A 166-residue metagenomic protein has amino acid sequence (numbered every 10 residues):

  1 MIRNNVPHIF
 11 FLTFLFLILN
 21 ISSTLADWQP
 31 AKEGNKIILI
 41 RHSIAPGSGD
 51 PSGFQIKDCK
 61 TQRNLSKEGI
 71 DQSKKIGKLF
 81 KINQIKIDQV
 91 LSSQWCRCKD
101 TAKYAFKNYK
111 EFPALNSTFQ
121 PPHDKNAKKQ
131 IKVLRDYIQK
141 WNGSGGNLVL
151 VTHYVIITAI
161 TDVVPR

Functional and structural regions predicted by a protein language model:
M1-F11: Bacterial N-terminal signal peptides that target proteins for export
F10-N20: Bacterial N-terminal signal peptides
L19, P30, N83, W141-G143: Generic structural signal for beta-strand residues in well-ordered domains
S23-A26: Boundary at the C-terminal end of the N-terminal hydrophobic targeting segment
W28-P122, K128-K129, V164-R166: Active-site-proximal alpha-helix that buttresses catalytic centers in soluble enzyme cores
K128-D136: Internal catalytic-core helix/loop-beta-alpha segment that presents or stabilizes conserved functional determinants
D136-R166: Active-site-adjacent alpha-helix immediately C-terminal to a catalytic or transition-state-stabilizing loop
